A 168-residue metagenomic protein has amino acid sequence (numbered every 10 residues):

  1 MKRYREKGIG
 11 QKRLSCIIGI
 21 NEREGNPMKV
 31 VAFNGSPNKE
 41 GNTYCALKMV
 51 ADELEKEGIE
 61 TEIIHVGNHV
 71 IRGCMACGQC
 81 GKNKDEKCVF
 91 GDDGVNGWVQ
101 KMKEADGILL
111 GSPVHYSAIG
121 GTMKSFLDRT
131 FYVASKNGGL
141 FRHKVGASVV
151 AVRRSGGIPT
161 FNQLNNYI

Functional and structural regions predicted by a protein language model:
Q11-P27: Short, Lys/Arg-enriched N-terminal segments with co-localized hydrophobic residues within the first ~10-30 amino acids
K29-E57: N-terminal beta1-alpha1 ligand-phosphate binding loop
F33-G35, V66, V150-R153: Cofactor-binding loop segments of dinucleotide-utilizing enzymes, especially the Rossmann-like FAD- and NAD(P)+-binding
I59-H69: A short beta-strand-loop structural module common to alpha/beta enzyme folds
H69-M102: Cysteine-cluster motifs in flexible loop/terminal segments that predominantly coordinate metals
V89-I168: Helix-loop-strand module that forms the ligand-binding subsite of alpha/beta enzymes
